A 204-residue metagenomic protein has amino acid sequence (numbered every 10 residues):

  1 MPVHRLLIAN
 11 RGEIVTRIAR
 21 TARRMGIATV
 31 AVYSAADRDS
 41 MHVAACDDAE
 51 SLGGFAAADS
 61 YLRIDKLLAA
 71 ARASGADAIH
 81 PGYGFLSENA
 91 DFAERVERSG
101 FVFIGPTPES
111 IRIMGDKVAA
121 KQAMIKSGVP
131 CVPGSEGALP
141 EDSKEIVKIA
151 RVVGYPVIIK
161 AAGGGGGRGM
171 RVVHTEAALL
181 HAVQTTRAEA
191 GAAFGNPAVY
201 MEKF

Functional and structural regions predicted by a protein language model:
M1-F204: N-terminal beta-alpha lobe that positions the nucleotide/phosphoryl donor in ATP/NTP-coupled carboxylate activation
